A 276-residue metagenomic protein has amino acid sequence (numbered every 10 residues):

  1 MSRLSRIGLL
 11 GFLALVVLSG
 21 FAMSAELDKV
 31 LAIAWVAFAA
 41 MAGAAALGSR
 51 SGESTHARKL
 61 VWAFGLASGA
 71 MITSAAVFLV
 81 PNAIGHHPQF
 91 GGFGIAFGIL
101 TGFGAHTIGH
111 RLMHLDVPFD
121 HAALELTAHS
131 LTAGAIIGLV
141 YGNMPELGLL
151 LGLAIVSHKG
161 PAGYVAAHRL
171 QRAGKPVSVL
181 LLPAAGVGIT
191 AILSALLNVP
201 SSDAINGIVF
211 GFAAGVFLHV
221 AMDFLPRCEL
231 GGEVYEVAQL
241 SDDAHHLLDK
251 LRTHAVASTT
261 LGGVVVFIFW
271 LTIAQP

Functional and structural regions predicted by a protein language model:
M1-P276: Intrinsically disordered, metal-sensing/regulatory segments
